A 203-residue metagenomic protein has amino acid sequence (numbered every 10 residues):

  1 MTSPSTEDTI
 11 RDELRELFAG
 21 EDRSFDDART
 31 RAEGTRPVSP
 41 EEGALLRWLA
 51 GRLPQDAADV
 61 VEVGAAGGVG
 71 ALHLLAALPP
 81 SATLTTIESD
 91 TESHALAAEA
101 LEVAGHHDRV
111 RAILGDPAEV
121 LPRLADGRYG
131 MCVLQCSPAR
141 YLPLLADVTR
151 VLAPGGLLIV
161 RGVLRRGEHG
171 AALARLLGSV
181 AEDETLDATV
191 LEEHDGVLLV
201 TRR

Functional and structural regions predicted by a protein language model:
M1-M131, P138-L157, V163-R203: A short alpha-helical cap/connector motif
